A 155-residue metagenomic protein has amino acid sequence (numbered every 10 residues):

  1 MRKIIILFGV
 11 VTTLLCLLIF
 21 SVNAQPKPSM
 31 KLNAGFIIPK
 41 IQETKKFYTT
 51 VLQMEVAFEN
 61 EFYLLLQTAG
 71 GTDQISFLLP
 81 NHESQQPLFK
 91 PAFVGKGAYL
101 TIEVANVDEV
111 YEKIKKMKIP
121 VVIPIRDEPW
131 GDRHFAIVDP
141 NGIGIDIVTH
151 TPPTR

Functional and structural regions predicted by a protein language model:
M1-P26: Bacterial Sec-dependent N-terminal signal peptides
V22-N33, E55-I102, Y111-V138, T149-R155: Vicinal oxygen chelate
I38-K40, P129: Conserved beta-strand-loop-alpha-helix junction that forms the acyl-donor binding cleft
T44, Y48-T49, I114, G142: Conserved active-site tyrosine of GNAT-family acetyltransferases
I145-D146: Short, conserved beta-strand/loop elements in beta-sheet-dominated catalytic cores that frequently flank divalent-metal
